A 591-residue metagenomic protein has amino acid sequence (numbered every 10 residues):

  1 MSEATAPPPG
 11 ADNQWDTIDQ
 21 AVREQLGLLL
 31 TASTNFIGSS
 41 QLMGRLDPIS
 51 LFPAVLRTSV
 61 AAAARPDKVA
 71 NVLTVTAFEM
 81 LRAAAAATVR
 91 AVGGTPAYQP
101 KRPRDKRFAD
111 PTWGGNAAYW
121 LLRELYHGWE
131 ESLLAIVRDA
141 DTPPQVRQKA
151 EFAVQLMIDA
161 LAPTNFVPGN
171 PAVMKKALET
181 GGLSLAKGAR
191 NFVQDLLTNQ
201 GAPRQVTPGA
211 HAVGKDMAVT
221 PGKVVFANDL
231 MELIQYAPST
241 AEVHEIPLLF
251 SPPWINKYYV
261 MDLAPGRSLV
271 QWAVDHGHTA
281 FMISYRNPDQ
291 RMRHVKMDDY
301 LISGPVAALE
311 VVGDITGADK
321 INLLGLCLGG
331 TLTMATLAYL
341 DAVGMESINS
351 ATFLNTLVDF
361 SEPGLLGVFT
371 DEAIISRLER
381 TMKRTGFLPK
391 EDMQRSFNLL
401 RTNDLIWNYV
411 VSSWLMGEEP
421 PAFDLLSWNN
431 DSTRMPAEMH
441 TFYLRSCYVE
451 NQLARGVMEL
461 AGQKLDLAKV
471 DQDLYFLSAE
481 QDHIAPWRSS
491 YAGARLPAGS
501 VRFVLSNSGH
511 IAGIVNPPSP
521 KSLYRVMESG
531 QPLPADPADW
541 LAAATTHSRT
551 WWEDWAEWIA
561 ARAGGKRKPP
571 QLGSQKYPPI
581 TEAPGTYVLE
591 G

Functional and structural regions predicted by a protein language model:
M1-M231, V243-H244, F281, G493 (+3 more regions): Amphipathic, low-complexity, repeat-rich surface-exposed segments
T142-K175, D314, A318, L332 (+2 more regions): Alpha/beta-hydrolase-fold enzymes
V243-W254: Short beta-strand element of the alpha/beta-hydrolase
D262-A280: Short amphipathic alpha-helix adjacent to the substrate-entry channel of hydrolases
M292-T316: Alpha/beta-hydrolase active-site loop
L309-G329: Alpha/beta-hydrolase fold nucleophile elbow
F476-S478, D482: Short beta-strand/loop motif that positions the catalytic acidic residue of the alpha/beta-hydrolase fold
P486-L496, N507: Short alpha-helix in the alpha/beta-hydrolase fold that links the catalytic acid
